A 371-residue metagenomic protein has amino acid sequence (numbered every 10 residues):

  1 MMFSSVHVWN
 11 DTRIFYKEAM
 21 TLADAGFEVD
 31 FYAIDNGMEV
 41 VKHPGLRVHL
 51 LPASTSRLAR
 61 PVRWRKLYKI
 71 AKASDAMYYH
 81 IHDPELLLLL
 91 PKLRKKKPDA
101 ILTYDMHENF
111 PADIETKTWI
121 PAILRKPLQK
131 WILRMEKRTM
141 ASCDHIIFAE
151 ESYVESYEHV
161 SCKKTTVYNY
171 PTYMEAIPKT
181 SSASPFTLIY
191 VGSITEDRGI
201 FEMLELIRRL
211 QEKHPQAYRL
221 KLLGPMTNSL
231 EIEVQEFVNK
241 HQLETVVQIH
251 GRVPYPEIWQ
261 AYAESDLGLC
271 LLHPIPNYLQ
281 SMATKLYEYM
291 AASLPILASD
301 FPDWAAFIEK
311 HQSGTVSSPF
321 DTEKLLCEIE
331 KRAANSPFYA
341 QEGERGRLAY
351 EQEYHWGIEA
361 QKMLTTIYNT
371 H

Functional and structural regions predicted by a protein language model:
M20, W64-A73, K92-K96, Y104 (+3 more regions): Membrane-proximal helix-turn-helix segments that form the acceptor-binding/catalytic region of lipid-linked
H49, K126-Q129, L133-I177: Donor nucleotide-sugar binding/catalytic pocket of nucleotide-sugar-dependent glycosyltransferases
I147, T180-I207, K221, G343: Conserved donor-binding/catalytic core segment of Leloir-type glycosyltransferases
E158-H159, Y170-F186, G199, N369: Acidic anion/phosphate-binding donor-loop and adjacent secondary structure in glycosyltransferase catalytic cores
G224, I232-Q260: Nucleotide-activated donor-binding/catalytic signature segment of Leloir-type glycosyltransferases, i.e., the conserved
G268-C270, E288-A298: Short hydrophobic beta-strand element within catalytic cores of glycosyltransferases and related nucleotide-activated
K310-H311, T315-E323, K331-P337: Conserved acidic donor-binding segment of nucleotide-sugar-dependent glycosyltransferases
K331, F338-E353: A short, well-ordered alpha-helix in the C-terminal region of glycosyltransferases
